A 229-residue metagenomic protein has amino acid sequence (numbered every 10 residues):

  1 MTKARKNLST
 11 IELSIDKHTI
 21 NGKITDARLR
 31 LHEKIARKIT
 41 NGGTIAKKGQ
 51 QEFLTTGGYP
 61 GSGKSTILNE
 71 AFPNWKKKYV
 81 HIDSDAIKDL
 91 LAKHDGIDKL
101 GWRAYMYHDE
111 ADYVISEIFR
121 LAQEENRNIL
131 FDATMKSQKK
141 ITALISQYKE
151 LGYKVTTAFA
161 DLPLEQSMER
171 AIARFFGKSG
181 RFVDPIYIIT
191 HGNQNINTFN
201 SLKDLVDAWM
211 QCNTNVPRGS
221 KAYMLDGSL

Functional and structural regions predicted by a protein language model:
I11-I45: N-terminal pre-Walker A segment at the start of P-loop NTPase domains
G43-Q51, L121-Q123: Phosphate-binding P-loop
Y59-P60: The conserved Walker
G63-K64: Conserved glycine(s) of the Walker
I67: Hydrophobic positions on the alpha1 helix immediately C-terminal to the Walker A/P-loop
K76-L151: Conserved nucleotide-sensing/catalytic segment adjacent to the nucleotide-binding pocket in NTP-handling enzymes
K149-A171: Conserved phosphate-donor/acceptor-positioning beta-strand/loop module used by diverse small-molecule
E169-L229: Conserved GTP-binding G-domain of TRAFAC-class P-loop NTPases and closely related GTPase folds
